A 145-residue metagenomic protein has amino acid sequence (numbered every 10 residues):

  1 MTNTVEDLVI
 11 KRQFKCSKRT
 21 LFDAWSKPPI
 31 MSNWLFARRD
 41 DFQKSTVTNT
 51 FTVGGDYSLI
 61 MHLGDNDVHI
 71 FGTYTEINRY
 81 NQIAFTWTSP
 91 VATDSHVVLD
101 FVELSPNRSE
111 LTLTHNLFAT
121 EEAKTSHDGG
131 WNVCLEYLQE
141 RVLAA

Functional and structural regions predicted by a protein language model:
M1-F42: Hydrophobic ligand-binding cavity/cleft-lining segments
V5-K11, D56, H69, Q82 (+2 more regions): Intrinsic-disorder/low-complexity, polar/charged segments enriched in Ser/Thr/Lys/Arg/Asp/Glu/Gln
R12, V47, F71-T75, W87 (+1 more regions): Hydrophobic/aromatic beta-strand elements that line small-molecule binding cavities or substrate pockets in beta-rich
L21-F22, M31, Y57, Y74 (+4 more regions): Hydrophobic pocket/interface hotspot
Q43-F85: Glycine-rich portal/gate segments that line the openings of hydrophobic small-molecule binding cavities
A84-V133: Beta-strand/loop substructures that line and gate deep hydrophobic ligand-binding cavities in soluble
R141-A145: Short, highly charged C-terminal tails/helix-capping segments
